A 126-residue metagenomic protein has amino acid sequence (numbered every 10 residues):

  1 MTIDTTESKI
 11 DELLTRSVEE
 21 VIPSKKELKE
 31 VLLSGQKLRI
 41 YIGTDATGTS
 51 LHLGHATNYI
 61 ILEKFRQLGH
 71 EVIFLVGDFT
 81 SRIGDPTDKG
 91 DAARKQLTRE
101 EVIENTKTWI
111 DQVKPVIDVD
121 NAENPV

Functional and structural regions predicted by a protein language model:
M1-V126: NTP-dependent nucleotidyl-transfer catalytic core
